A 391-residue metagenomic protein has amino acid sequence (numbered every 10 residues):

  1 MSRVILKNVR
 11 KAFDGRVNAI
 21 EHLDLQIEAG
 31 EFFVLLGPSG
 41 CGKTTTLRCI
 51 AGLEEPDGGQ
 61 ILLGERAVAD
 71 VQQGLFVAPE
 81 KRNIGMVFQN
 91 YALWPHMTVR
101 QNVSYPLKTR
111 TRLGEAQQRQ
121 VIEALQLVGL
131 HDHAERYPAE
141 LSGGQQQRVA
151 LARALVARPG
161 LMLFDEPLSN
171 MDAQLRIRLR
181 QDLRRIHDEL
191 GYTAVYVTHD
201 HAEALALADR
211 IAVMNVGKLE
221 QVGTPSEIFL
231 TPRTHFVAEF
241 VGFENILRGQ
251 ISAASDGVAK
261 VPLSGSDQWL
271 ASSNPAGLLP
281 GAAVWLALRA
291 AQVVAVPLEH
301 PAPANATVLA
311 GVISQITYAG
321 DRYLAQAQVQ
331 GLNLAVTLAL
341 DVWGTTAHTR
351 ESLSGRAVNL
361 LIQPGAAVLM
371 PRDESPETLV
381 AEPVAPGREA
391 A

Functional and structural regions predicted by a protein language model:
L23-V34: Pre-Walker A (P-loop) beta-loop-beta motif of ABC nucleotide-binding domains
L36-P38: The feature captures the beta-strand-to-loop junction immediately N-terminal to the Walker
A51: Helix-to-loop junction immediately C-terminal to a conserved catalytic motif
G59-D70: Conserved ABC transporter NBD signature motif
R82-G85, Q89, L93-E239: ABC ATPase nucleotide-binding domains
E244-I246, A253-A391: Non-catalytic connector elements of ABC transporters
